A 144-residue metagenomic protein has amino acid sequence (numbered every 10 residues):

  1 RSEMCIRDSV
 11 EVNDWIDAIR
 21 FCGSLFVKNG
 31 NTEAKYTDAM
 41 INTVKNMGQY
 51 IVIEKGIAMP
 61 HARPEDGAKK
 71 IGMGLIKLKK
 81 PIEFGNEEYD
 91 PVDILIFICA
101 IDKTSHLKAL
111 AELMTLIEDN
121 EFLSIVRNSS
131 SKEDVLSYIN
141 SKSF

Functional and structural regions predicted by a protein language model:
R1-F144: Cytosolic covalent-transfer regions centered on His/Cys nucleophiles that carry phosphoryl or persulfide groups
